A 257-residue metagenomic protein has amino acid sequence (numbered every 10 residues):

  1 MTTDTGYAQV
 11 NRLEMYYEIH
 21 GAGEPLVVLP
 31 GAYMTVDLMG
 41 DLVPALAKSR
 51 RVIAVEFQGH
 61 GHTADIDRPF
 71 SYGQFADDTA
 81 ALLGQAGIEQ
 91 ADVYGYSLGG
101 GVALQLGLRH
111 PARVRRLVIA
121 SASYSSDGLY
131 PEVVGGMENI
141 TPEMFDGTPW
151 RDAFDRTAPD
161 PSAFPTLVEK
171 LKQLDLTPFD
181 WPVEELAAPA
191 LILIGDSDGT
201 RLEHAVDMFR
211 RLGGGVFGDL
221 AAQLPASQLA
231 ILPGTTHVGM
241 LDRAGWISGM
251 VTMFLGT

Functional and structural regions predicted by a protein language model:
M1-E14: N-terminal cap/lid segment of alpha/beta-hydrolase-fold proteins
L13-A64: Conserved HGGG/HGGXW glycine-rich cap/lid loop of the alpha/beta-hydrolase fold
A32, A91, G95-G100: Conserved alpha/beta-hydrolase "nucleophile elbow" surrounding the catalytic nucleophile
P44, I194-T235, L241-W246: Conserved loop-alpha-helix segment in the C-terminal half of the alpha/beta-hydrolase fold that carries the catalytic
A47, I53-Y94, L232: Active-site loop/oxyanion-hole signature of alpha/beta-hydrolase fold enzymes
G101-R109, R115-R151: Flexible "cap/lid" loop of the alpha/beta hydrolase fold
L167-V183: Active-site nucleophile elbow and catalytic-triad environment of alpha/beta-hydrolase enzymes
L186, I192-I194: Short beta-strand/loop motif that positions the catalytic acidic residue of the alpha/beta-hydrolase fold
